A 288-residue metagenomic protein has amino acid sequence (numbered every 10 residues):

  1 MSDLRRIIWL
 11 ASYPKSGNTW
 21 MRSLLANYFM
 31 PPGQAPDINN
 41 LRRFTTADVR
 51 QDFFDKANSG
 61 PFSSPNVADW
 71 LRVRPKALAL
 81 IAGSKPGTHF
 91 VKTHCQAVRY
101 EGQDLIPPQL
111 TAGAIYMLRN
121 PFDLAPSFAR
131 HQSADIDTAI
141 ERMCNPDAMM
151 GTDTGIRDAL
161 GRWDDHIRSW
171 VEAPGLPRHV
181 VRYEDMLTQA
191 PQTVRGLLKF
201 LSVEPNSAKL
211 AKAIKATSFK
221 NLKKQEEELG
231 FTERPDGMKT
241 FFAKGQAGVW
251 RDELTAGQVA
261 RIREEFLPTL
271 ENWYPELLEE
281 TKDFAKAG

Functional and structural regions predicted by a protein language model:
M1-V181, A243-G248, D252-G288: PAPS-dependent sulfotransferase catalytic domain
R6, N206, R234-G237: Hydrophobic alpha-helical segments and their boundary regions
W9, V194, G237-T240: A residue-level detector for conformationally permissive "hinge/kink" positions
G17-P31, V181-P205, A213, N221: PAPS/PAP-binding and catalytic site of the sulfotransferase fold
A35-D37, N120, Q189, N206 (+1 more regions): Poly-acidic low-complexity segments
I214-E264: PAPS-dependent sulfotransferase catalytic core
